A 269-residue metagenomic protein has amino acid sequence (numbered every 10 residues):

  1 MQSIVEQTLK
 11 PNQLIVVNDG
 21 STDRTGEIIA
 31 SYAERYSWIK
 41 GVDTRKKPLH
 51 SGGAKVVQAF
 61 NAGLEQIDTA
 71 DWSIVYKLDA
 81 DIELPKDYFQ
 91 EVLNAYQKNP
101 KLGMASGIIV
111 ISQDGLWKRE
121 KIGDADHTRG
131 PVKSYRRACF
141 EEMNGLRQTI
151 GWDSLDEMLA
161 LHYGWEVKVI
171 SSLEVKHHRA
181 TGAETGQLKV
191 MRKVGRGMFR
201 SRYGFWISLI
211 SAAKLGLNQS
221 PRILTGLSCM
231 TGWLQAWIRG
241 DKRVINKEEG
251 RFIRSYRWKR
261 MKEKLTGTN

Functional and structural regions predicted by a protein language model:
S3-L49: Acidic donor-binding segment of Leloir-type glycosyltransferases
V42-T44, M104-I108, H178: Short glycine/serine/threonine-enriched helix-capping/active-site loop that flanks the nucleotide-sugar donor pocket
P48, E83-R119: Conserved donor NDP-sugar-binding/catalytic core segment of glycosyltransferases
V57-I74: Active-site nucleotide-sugar/metal-binding loop of Leloir-type enzymes
D71-E83: Short beta-strand-to-loop acidic/aromatic patch adjacent to the donor-nucleotide binding site
R129-N144: Conserved nucleotide-sugar donor-binding and metal-coordinating catalytic region shared by glycosyltransferases
L146-A212: Catalytic donor/gating beta->alpha subdomain of glycosyltransferases that bind UDP-sugars
K189-N269: Non-catalytic, C-terminal membrane-associated alpha-helical segments of glycosyltransferases
